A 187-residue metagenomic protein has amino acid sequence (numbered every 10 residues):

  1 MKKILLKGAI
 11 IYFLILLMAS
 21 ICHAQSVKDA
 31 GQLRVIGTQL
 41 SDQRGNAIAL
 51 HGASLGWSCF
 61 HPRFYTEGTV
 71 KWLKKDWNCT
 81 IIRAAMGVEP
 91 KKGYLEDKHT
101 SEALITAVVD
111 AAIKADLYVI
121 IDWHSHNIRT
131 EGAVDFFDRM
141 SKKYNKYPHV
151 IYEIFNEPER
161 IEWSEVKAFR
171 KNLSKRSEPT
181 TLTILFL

Functional and structural regions predicted by a protein language model:
M1-G8: Positively charged n-region of N-terminal signal peptides that target proteins for export
G8-S20: Bacterial N-terminal signal peptides
H23-I81: N-terminal carbohydrate-binding accessory modules
A47, S54-F60, G87-K92, H124-R129 (+1 more regions): Solvent-exposed loop/turn segments at secondary-structure junctions within structured extracellular/periplasmic domains
A49-L55, T80-A85, Y118-D122, I151-I154 (+1 more regions): Structural recognition of the beta-strand scaffold that forms the well-ordered cores of secreted hydrolase catalytic
F60-H61, K98-H99, S164: Residue-level marker of alpha-helix boundaries and capping positions
T66-R139, E178-T180: Aromatic-lined substrate-binding rim segments of carbohydrate-active enzymes
T130-V134, D138-L187: Active-site region of glycoside hydrolase catalytic domains
